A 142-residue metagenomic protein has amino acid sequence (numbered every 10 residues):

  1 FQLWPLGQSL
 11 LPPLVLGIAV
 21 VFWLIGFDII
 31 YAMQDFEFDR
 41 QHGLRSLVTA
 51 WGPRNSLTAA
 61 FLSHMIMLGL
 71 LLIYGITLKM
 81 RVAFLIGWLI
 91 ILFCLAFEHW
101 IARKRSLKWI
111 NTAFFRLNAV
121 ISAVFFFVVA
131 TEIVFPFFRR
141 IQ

Functional and structural regions predicted by a protein language model:
F1-Q142: Multi-pass alpha-helical membrane architecture of UbiA-family and related isoprenoid/lipid prenyltransferases
